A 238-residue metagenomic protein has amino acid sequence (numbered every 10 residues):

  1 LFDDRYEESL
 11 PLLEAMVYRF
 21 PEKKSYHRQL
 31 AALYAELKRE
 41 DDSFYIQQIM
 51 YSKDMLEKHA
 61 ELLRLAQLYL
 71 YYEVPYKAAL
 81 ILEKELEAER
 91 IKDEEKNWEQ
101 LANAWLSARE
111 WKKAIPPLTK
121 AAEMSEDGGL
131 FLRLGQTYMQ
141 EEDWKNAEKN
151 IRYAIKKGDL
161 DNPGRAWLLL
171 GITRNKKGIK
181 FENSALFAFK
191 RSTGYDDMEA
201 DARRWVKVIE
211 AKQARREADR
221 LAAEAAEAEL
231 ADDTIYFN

Functional and structural regions predicted by a protein language model:
L1-I179, L186-N238: Alpha-solenoid helical repeat scaffolds
